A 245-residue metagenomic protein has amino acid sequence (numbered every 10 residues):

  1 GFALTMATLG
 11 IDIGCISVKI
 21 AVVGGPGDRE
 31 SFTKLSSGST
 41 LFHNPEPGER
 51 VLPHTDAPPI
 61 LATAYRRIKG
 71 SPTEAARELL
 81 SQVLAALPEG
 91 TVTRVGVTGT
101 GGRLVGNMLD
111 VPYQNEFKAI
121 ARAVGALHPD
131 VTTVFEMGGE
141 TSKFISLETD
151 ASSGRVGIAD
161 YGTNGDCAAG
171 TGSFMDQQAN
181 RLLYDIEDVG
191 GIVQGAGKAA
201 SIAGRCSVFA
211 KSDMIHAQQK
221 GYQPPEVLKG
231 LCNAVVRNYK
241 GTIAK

Functional and structural regions predicted by a protein language model:
T8-D12, V92-G96, T132-E136: Short glycine-aspartate micro-motif
G10-E74, R155-G165: Short glycine-rich, Thr/Ser-proximal phosphate-binding strand/loop in the N-terminal lobe of ATP-dependent enzymes
D12-S17, G99-T100, M137-T141, T171: A short acidic Gly-Thr/Ser loop motif
H43-G48, P72-A86, V236-T242: Short, well-ordered amphipathic alpha-helical segments that serve as non-catalytic structural scaffolds within diverse
A62-A75, L79-F117, S146: Short beta-strand-loop/turn "lid" adjacent to the catalytic site in phosphate-handling enzymes
T149, G157-K198: Glycine-rich phosphate-binding loop plus the immediately following alpha-helix
S212-T242: Adenine-nucleotide phosphate-binding core of ATP-dependent small-molecule kinases
